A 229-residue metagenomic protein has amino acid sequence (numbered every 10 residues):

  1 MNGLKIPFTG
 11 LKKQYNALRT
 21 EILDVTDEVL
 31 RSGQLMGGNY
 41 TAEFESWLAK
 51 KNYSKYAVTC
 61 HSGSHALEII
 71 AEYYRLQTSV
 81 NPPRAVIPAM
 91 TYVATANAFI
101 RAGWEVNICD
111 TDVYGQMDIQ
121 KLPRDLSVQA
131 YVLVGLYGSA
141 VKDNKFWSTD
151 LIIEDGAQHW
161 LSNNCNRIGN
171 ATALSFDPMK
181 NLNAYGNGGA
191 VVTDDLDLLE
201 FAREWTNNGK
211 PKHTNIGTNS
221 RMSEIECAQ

Functional and structural regions predicted by a protein language model:
M1-Q34: N-terminal "arm"/small-domain region of PLP-dependent enzymes with the aminotransferase-like
K5, A17, Y53, L76 (+3 more regions): Pyridoxal 5′-phosphate
Q34, G38-R84, N97-A102, I108: Phosphate-binding glycine-rich loop
A89, N107-D112: Short beta->alpha connector loops at strand-helix junctions that form conserved, small/polar/Pro-enriched
M90-A96: Conserved coil-to-alpha-helix start sites within the AMP-binding
V113-A184, A190-V192, L196: Active-site phosphate-binding strand-loop segment of PLP-dependent enzymes
P178-Q229: Conserved core segment of the aminotransferase class I/II
